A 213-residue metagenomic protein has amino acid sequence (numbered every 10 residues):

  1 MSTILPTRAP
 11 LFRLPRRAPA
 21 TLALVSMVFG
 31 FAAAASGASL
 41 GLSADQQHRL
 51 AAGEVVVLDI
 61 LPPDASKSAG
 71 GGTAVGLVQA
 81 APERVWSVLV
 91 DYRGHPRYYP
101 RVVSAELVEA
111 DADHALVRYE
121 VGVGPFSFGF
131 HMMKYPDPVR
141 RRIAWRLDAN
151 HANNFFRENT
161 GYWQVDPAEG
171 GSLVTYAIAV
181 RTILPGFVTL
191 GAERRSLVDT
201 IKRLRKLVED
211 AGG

Functional and structural regions predicted by a protein language model:
M1-P15: N-terminal secretory signal peptides that target proteins for export/translocation
P19-A32: Bacterial N-terminal signal peptides
A35-A110, K206: Hydrophobic ligand-binding cavity/cleft-lining segments
P62-A69, L77-Q79, P96, E106-N154 (+2 more regions): Glycine-rich portal/gate segments that line the openings of hydrophobic small-molecule binding cavities
T73-V75, G129-M133, T160-Y162, T175: Well-ordered beta-strand positions in beta-sheet-rich domains
V78, P82, V88, H95-Y98 (+5 more regions): Solvent-exposed, acidic/flexible segments
N150-D199: Beta-strand/loop substructures that line and gate deep hydrophobic ligand-binding cavities in soluble
